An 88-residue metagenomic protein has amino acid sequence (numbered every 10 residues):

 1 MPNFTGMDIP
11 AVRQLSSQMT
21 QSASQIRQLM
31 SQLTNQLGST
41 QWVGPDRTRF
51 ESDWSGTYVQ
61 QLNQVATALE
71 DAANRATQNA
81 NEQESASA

Functional and structural regions predicted by a protein language model:
M1-A88: N-terminal secretion-targeting helices of virulence/extracellular proteins, encompassing both classical Sec signal
